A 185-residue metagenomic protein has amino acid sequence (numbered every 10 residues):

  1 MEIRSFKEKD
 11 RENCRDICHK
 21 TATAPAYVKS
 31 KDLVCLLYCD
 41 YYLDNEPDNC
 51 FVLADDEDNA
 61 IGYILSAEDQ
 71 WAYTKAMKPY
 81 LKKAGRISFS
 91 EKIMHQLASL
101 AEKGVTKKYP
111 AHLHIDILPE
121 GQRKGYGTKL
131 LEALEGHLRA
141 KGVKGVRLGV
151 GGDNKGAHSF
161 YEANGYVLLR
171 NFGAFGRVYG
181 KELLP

Functional and structural regions predicted by a protein language model:
E2-D16, E68: A short beta-loop-alpha structural element at the N-terminal edge of CoA-dependent acyl/N-acetyltransferase catalytic
S5, D16-D32, Y41-Y42: Helix-loop element at the rim of GNAT/NAT acetyltransferase active sites that forms part of the acceptor-substrate
K29-C50, D56: Active-site rim helix/loop that mediates acceptor-substrate recognition in acyltransferases
V52, N59-E68: Conserved beta-strand in the GNAT
Q70-H114: Conserved acyl-donor/pantetheine-binding loop and adjacent beta-alpha core of acyl/acetyltransferases and related
K108-A111, L138-G151: Conserved GNAT acetyl-CoA-binding A-motif
H114, R123-A140, S159-A163: Conserved acetyl-CoA-binding loop-helix of GNAT-fold acetyltransferases
K144-H158, A163-P185: C-terminal "cap" of GNAT-fold acetyltransferases
